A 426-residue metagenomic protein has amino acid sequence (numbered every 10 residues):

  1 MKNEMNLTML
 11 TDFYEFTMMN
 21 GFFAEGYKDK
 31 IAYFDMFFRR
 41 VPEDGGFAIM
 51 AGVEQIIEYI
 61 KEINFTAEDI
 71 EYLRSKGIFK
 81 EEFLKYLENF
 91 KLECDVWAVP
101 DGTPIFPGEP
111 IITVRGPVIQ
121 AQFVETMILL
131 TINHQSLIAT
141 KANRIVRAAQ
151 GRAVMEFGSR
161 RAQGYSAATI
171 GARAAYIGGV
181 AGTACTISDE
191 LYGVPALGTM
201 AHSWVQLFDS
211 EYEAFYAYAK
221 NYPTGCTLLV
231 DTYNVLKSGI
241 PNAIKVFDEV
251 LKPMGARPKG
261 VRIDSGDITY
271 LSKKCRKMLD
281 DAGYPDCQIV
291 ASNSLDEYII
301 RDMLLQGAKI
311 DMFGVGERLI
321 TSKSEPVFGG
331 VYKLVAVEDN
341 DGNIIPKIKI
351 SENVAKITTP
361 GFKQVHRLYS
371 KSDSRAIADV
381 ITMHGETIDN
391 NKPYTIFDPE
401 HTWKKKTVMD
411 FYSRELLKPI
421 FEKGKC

Functional and structural regions predicted by a protein language model:
M1-K30, F34, D44-G45, D280-A282 (+2 more regions): Gly/Ser/Thr/Ala-enriched C-terminal appendages of enzymes
M1-Y33, R40-P42, I78, L84-Y284 (+3 more regions): Buried, small/hydrophobic-residue-enriched core segments of structured protein domains
K30-E88: N-terminal, Lys/Arg-enriched amphipathic/low-complexity engagement segments that precede the first folded domain
I56-I60, Y218, L334, V365-H366: Generic hydrophobic, helix-prone segments enriched in Leu/Val/Ile
K76-L84, G164, N391-E400: Short, positively charged
L197, V261, I289, D311-F313: Hydrophobic residues within beta-strands of alpha/beta enzymes
H202, S292, G316: Residue-level "edge-of-site" marker
